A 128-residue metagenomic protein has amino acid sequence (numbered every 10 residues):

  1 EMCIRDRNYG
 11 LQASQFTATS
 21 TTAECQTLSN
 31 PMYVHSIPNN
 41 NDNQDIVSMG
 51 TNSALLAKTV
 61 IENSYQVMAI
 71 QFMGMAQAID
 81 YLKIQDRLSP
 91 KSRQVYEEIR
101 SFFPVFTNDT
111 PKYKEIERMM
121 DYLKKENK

Functional and structural regions predicted by a protein language model:
E1, R5-K128: C-terminal auxiliary extensions adjacent to catalytic cores
